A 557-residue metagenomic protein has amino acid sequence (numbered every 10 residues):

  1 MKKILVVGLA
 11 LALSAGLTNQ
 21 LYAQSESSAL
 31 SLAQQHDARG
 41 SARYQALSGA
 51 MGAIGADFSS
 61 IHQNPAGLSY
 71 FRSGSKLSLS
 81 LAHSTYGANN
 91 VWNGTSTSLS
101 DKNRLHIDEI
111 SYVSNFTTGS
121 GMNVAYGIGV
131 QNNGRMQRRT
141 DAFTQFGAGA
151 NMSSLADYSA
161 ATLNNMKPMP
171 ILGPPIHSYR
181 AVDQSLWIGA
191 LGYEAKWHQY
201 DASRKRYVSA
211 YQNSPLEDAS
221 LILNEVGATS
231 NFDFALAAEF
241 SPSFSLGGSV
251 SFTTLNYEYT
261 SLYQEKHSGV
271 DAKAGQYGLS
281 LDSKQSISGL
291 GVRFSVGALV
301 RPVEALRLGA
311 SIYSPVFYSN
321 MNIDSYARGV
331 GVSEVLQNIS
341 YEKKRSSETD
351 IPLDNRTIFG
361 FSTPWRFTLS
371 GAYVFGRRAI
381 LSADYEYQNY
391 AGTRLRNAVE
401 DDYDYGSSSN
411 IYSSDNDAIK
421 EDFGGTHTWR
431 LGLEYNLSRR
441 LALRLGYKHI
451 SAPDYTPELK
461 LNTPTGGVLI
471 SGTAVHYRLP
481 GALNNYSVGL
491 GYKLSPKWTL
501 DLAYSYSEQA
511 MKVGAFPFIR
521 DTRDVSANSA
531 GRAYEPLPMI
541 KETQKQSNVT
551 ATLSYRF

Functional and structural regions predicted by a protein language model:
M1-S28, L553, F557: Bacterial Sec-dependent N-terminal signal peptides
A10, A29-Q35, T95-S100: Generic N-terminal amphipathic/basic segments
T18, G49-D57, A418-D422, Y477: Short, charged, low-hydrophobicity "junction" segments
Q24-R39, N115-F557: Outer-membrane beta-barrel porins/channels
E26-M51, S69-A88: Transmembrane beta-strand segments of Gram-negative outer membrane beta-barrel proteins
H36, R43-S60, T97-L99, A219-E225 (+1 more regions): Asp/Glu-centered strand-loop micro-motifs enriched in Gly/Pro and often flanked by an aromatic residue
Q45, Q63, H83-N89, S241 (+2 more regions): Transmembrane beta-barrel domains of bacterial outer-membrane proteins
I54-Q63, S69-A148: Outer-membrane beta-barrel translocator/receptor signature
